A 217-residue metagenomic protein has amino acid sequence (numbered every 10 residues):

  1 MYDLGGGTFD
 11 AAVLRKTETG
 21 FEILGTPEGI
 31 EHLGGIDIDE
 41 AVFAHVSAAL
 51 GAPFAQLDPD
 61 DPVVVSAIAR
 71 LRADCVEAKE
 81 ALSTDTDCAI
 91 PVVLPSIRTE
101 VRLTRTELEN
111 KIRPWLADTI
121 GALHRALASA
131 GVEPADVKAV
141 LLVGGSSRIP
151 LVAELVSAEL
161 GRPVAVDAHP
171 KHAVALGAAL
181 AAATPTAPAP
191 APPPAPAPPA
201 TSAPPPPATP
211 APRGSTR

Functional and structural regions predicted by a protein language model:
M1-R217: Oxyanion-binding/catalytic loops of NTP- or PPi-dependent enzymes
